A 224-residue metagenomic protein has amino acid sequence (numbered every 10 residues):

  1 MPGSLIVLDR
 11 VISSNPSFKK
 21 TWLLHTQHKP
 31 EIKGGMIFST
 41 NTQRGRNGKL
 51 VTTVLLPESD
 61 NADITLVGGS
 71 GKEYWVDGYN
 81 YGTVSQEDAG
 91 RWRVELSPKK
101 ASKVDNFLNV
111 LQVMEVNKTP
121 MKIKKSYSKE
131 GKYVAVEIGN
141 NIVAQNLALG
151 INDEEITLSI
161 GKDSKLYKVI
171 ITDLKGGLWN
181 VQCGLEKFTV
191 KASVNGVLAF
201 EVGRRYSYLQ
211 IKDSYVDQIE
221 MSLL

Functional and structural regions predicted by a protein language model:
M1-Y208, K212-L224: CBM-like, beta-strand-rich accessory domains located in the C-terminal region of large, secreted polysaccharide-active
